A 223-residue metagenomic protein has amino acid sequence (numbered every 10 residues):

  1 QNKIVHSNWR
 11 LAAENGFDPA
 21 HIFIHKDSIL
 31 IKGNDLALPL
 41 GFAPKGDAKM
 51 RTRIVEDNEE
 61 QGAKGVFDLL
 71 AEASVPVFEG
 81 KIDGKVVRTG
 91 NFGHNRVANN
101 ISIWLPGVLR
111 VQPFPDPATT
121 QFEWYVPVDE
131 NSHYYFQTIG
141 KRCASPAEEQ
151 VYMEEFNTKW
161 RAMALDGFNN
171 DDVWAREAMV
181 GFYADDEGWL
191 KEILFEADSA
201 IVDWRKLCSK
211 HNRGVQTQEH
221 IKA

Functional and structural regions predicted by a protein language model:
Q1-A223: C-terminal catalytic domain of Rieske-type non-heme iron oxygenases
